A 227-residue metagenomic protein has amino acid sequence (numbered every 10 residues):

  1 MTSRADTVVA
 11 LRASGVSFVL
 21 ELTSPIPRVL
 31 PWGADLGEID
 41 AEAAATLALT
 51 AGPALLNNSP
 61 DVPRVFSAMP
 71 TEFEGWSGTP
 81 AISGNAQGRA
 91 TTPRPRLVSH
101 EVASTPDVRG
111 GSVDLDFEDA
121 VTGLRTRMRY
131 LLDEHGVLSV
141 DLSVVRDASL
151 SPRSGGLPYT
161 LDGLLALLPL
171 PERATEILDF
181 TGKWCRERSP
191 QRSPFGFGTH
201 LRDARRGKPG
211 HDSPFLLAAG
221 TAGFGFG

Functional and structural regions predicted by a protein language model:
M1-V9: Short acidic, Pro/Gly- and aromatic-enriched capping/linker segments at domain boundaries
A10-R12, L131-L132: Well-ordered beta-strand positions
L11-A13, E118-D119: Active-site beta-strand termini and strand-to-loop segments that position acidic
A13-F18, L22, P27: N-terminal hydrophobic targeting/anchoring segments and the immediately downstream early-domain regions of hydrolases
F18, R28-G227: Polysaccharide-binding surfaces and accessory modules of carbohydrate-active proteins
